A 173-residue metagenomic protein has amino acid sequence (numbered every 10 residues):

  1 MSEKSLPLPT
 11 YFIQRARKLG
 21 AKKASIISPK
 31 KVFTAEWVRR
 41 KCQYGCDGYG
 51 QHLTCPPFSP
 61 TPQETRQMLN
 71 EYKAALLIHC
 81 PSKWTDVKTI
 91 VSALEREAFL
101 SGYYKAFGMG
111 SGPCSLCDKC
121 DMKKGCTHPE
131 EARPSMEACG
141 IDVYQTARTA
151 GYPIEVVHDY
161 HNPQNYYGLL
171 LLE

Functional and structural regions predicted by a protein language model:
S2-E173: Auxiliary alpha/beta "docking" domains used to position bulky ligands
